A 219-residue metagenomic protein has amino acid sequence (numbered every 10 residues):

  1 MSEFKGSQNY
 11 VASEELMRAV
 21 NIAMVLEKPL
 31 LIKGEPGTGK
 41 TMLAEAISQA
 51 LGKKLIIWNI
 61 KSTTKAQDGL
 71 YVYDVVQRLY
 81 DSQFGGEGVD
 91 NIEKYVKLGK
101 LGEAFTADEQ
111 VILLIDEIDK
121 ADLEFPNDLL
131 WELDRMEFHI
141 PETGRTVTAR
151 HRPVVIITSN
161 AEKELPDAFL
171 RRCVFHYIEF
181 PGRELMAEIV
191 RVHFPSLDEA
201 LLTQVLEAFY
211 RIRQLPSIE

Functional and structural regions predicted by a protein language model:
M1-E219: C-terminal regulatory/interaction module of P-loop NTP-utilizing enzymes
